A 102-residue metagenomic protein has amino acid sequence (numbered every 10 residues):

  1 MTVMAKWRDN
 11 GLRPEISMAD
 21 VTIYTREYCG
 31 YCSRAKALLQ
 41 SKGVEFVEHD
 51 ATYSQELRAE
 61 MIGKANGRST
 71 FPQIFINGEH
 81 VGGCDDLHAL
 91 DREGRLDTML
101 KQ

Functional and structural regions predicted by a protein language model:
M1-S17: Short, Lys/Arg-enriched N-terminal segments with co-localized hydrophobic residues within the first ~10-30 amino acids
P14-E45: Local sequence-structure signature of Cys/Sec-based thiol-disulfide redox active-site neighborhoods
S33, E56, G82: Residues that form or flank phosphate/diphosphate-binding pockets in enzymes that use nucleotide phosphates
A37-L39, I62, L87-L90: Short, glycine/charged-enriched secondary-structure capping and boundary segments
A51-S69, R95, M99-Q102: Thioredoxin-like thiol-disulfide oxidoreductase module
N66-F75, D85: Structural micro-motif
I76-Q102: Non-catalytic, surface beta->alpha helical segment in thiol-disulfide oxidoreductase systems
